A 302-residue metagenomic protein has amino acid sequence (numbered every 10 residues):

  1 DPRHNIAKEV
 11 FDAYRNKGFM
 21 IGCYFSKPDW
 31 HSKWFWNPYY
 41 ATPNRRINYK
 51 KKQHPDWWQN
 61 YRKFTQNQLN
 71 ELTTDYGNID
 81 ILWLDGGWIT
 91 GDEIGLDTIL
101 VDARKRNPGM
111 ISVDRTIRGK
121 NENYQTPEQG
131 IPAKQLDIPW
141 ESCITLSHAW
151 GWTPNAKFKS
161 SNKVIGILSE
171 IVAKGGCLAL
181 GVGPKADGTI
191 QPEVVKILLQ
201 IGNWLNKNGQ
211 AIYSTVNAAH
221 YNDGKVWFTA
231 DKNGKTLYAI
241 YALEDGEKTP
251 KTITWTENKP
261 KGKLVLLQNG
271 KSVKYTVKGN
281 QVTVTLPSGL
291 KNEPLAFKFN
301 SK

Functional and structural regions predicted by a protein language model:
D1-K302: Mature catalytic domains of secreted/periplasmic carbohydrate-active enzymes
